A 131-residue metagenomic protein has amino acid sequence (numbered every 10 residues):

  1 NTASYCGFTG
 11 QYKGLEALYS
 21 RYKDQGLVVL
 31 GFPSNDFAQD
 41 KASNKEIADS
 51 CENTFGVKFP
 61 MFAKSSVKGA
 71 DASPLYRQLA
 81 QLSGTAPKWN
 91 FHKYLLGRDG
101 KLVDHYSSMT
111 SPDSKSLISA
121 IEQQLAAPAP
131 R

Functional and structural regions predicted by a protein language model:
N1-Y5: Amphipathic alpha-helical repeat scaffolds
F8-S73: Structural microenvironment flanking redox-active thiols in thiol-disulfide oxidoreductases
P74-R131: Thiol-/selenol-based redox modules, centered on thioredoxin-like and closely related oxidoreductase domains
